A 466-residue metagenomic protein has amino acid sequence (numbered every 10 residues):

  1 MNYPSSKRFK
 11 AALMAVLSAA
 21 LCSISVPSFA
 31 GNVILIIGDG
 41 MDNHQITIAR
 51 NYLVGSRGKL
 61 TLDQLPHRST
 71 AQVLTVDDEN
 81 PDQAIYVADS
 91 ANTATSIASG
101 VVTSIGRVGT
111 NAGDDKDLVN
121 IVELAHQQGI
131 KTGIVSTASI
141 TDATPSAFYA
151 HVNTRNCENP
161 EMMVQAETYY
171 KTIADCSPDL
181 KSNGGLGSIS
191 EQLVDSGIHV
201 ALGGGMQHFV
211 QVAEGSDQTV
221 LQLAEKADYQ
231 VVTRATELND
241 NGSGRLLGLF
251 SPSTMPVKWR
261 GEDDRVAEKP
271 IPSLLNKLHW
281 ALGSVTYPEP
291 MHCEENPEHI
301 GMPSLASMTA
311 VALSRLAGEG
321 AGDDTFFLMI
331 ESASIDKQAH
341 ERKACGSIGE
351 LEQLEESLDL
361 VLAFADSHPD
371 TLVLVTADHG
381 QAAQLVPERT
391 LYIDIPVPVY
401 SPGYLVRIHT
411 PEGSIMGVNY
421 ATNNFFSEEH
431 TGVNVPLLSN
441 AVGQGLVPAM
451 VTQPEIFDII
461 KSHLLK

Functional and structural regions predicted by a protein language model:
N2-A15: Bacterial N-terminal signal peptides that target proteins for export
M14-C22: Hydrophobic helical h-region of N-terminal Sec-dependent signal peptides in bacterial secretory/periplasmic proteins
S18, S28-F29: Cleavable N-terminal signal peptides
G31-N32, M41-T95, T141-K466: A post-motif C-terminal structural segment
G31-Q45, R50-L53, G113-G129, S139: Active-site-adjacent structural elements in enzyme catalytic domains
D77-G113, V119, E123, T132-T137 (+1 more regions): Noncatalytic scaffold domains of N-terminal-nucleophile
